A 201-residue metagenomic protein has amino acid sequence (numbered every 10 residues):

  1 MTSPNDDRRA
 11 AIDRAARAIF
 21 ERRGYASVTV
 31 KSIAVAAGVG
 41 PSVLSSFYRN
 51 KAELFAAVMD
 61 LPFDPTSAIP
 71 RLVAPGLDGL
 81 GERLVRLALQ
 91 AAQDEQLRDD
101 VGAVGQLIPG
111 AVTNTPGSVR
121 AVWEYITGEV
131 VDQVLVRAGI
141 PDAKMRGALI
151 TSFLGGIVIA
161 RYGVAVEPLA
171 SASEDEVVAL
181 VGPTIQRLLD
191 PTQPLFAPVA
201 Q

Functional and structural regions predicted by a protein language model:
M1-D7, P194-Q201: N-terminal intrinsically disordered/low-complexity leader segments
A11, A15-E53, A57: Helix-turn-helix
Y48, L54-G76: Histidine- and aromatic-rich ligand-binding microenvironments
K51, V58, P62, V122-I126 (+2 more regions): Hydrophobic/aromatic residues within well-ordered alpha-helical segments
S67-G102: Hydrophobic alpha-helical connector segments
L89-T127: Amphipathic alpha-helical segments used for helix-helix packing
P116-E124, V134-L188, T192-V199: Hydrophobic/aromatic-rich alpha-helical bundle segments in the mid-to-C-terminal region
